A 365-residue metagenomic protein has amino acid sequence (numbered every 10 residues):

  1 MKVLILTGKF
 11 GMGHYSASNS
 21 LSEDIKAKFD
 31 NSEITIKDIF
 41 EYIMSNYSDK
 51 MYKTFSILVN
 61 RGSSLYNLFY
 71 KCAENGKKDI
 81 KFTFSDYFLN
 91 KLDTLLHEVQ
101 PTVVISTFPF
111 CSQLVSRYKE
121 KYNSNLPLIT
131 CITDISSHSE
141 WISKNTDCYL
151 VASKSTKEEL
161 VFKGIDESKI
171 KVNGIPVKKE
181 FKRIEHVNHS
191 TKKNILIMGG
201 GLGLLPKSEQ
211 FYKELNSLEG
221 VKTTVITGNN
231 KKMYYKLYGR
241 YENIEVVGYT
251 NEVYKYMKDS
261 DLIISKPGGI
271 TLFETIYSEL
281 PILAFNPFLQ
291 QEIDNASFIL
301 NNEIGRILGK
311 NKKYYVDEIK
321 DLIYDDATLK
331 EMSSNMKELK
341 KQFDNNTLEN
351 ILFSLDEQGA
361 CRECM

Functional and structural regions predicted by a protein language model:
S20, D24-D93: Conserved N-terminal ligand/cofactor-binding loop architecture of enzyme catalytic domains
E120-V172, V177-E180: Active-site-proximal region of nucleotide-activated glycan assembly enzymes, centered on histidine/acidic-rich loops
T191-S260: Donor-nucleotide binding loops and adjacent catalytic segments primarily of GT-B fold Leloir glycosyltransferases
K258-G268: Acidic donor-binding loop of glycosyltransferase active sites
I263-S265, P281-Q290: Short hydrophobic beta-strand element within catalytic cores of glycosyltransferases and related nucleotide-activated
N301-I307, N311-T328: C-terminal "capping" alpha-helix adjacent to the active site of nucleotide-linked donor transferases in cell-envelope
T328-Q342: A short, well-ordered alpha-helix in the C-terminal region of glycosyltransferases
K341-M365: C-terminal alpha-helical cap of glycosyltransferases
